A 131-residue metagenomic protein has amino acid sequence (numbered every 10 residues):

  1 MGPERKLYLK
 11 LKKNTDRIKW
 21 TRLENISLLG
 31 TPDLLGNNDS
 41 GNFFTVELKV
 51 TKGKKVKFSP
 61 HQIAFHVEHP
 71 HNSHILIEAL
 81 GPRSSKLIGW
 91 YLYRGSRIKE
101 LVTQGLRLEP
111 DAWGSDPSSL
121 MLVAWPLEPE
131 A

Functional and structural regions predicted by a protein language model:
M1-N25, D39, A131: Acidic-basic catalytic patches of nuclease active cores, encompassing PD-(D/E)XK and other metal-cofactor nuclease
G30: Beta-rich catalytic cores
L34-G36, G41-K52: Conserved catalytic cores of phosphodiester-cleaving nucleases, focusing on short active-site segments
T51-P70: Mg2+/Mn2+-dependent nuclease catalytic core
V67-I98: Nucleic-acid nuclease catalytic cores
I88-W90, L106, P110: Extended, alpha-helix-rich binding/interface surfaces that flank or overlap catalytic cores and mediate recognition
R97-L106: Acidic, Ser/Thr-rich peripheral helices and adjacent loops at domain boundaries
L108-A131: Charged phosphate-binding loop/patch that engages nucleotide di/tri-phosphates or the phosphate backbone of nucleic
